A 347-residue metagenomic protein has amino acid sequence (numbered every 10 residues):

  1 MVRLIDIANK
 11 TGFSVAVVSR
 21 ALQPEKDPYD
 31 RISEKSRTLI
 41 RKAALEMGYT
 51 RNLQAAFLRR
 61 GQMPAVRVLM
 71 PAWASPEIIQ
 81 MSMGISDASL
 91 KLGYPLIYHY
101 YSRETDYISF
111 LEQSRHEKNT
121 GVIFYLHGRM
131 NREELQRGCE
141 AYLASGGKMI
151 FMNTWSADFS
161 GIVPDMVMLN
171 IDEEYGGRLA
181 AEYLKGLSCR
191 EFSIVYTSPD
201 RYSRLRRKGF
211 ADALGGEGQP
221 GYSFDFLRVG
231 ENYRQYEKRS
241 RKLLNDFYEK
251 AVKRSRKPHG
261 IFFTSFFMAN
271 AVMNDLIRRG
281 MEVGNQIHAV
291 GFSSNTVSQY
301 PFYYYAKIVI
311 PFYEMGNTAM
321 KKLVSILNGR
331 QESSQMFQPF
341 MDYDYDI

Functional and structural regions predicted by a protein language model:
M1-G61: N-terminal helix-turn-helix DNA-binding module of bacterial transcription factors
G61-E182, A251-S255: Alpha-helical recognition/docking segments in bacterial nutrient-uptake and carbohydrate-utilization systems
P64, T120, C189-F192, H259: Short acidic/polar active-site loop segments enriched in Thr and Asp
P71-I79, Y98-Y107, G128-M130, V167-L179 (+5 more regions): Hinge/beta->alpha junction and helix N-cap segments in small-molecule ligand-binding domains
K91-L92, L214-Y222, S255, R278-N285: Short helix-capping segments at alpha-helix termini
A144-M149, Q219, G284-I287: A short helix->loop->beta-strand "cap" motif at the edges of active sites that frequently abuts
D165-M166, R241-I347: Flexible loop/turn connectors
